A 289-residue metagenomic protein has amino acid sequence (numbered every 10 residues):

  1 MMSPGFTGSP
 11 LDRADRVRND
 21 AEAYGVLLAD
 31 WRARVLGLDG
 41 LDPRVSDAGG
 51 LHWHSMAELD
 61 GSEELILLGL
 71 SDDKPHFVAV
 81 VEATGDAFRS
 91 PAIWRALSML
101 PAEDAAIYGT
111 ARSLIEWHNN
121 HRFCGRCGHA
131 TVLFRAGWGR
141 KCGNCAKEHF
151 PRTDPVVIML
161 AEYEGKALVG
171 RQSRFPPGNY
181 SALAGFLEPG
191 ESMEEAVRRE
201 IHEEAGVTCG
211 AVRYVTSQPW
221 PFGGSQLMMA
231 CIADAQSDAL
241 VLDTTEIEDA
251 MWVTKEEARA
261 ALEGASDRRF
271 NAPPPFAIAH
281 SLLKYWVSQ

Functional and structural regions predicted by a protein language model:
M1-H121, V132, P176-Y180, G224 (+1 more regions): Nudix hydrolase/Nudix homology domain
T110-L160: Cys/His-rich short segments
T131, L187, A235, L240 (+1 more regions): Hydrophobic pocket-lining residues within nucleotide cofactor-binding pockets
R140-A182, T208-C209, R213-Y214, A233: N-terminal strand-loop-strand
V157, L227-M229, E248: Change "...and in nucleic-acid phosphodiester-cleaving endonucleases..." to "...and in nucleic-acid processing enzymes
S181-T216, C231: The catalytic Nudix box helix
G185, P189, P219-F222, A265-F270: Short, contiguous acidic/charged loop-to-helix segments that flank catalytic cores in large enzymes
Q218-V241: Active-site-adjacent beta-strand/loop module that shapes the phosphate/pyrophosphate-binding cleft
